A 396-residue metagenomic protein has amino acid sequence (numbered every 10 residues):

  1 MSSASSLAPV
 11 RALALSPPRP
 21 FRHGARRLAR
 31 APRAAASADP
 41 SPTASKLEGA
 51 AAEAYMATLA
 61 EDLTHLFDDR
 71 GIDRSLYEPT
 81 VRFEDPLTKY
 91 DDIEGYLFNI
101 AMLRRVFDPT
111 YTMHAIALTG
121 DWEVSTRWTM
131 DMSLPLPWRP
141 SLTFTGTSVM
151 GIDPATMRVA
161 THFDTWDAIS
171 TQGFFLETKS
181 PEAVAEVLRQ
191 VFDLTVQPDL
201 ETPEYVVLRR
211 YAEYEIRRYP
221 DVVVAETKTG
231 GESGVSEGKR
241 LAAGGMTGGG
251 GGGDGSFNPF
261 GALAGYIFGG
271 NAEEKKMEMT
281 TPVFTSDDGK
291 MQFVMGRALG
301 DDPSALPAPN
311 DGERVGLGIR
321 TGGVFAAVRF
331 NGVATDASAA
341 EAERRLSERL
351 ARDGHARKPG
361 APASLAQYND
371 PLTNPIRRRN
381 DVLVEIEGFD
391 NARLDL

Functional and structural regions predicted by a protein language model:
M1-A25: N-terminal chloroplast transit peptides
M1-A8, L28, P32-P42: N-terminal mitochondrial targeting presequences
P18-R27, P32, D131-T195: A beta-strand edge to alpha-helix "cap/lid" segment located at domain peripheries
K46-D68: Short, aromatic-enriched amphipathic alpha-helices that serve as compact interaction elements
A57, E61, R70-R127: A solvent-exposed, acidic/Ser-Thr-rich amphipathic alpha-helical stretch
Y111-A117, T145-I152, V315: Hydrophobic/aromatic beta-strand elements that line small-molecule binding cavities or substrate pockets in beta-rich
I116-E123, G151-V159, I319-G322, A351-R357: A short, structured loop/turn motif at beta-sheet edges
E186-L396: A solvent-exposed interaction/effector surface
